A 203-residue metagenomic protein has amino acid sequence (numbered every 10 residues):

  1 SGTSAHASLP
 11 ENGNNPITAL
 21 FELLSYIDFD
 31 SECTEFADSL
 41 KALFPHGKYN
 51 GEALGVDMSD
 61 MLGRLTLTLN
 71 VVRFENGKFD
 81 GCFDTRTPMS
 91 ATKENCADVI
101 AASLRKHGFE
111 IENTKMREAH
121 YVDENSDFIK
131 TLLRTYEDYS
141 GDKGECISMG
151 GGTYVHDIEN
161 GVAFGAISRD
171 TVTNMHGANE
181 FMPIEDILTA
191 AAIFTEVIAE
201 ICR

Functional and structural regions predicted by a protein language model:
S1-S4, D80, E110-K115, T171-A178: A short small-residue
S1-S90: Midchain, well-structured core segments that form catalytic/ion-binding scaffolds
E11-E22, R64, A91, N95 (+5 more regions): Conserved active-site and cofactor/substrate-binding residues in soluble primary-metabolism enzymes
T18-E22, Y26, N95-A102, T131-R134 (+1 more regions): Long, highly charged amphipathic alpha-helices
I27-S31, A102-F109, I201: A common structural junction motif
F29-T34, V172-M175, R203: Phosphate-handling active-site elements
F74, F79-I147, G151: Substrate-recognition/cap regions that form aromatic- and gly/pro-loop-enriched pockets for small-molecule ligands
E75, L133-Y136, S140-I201: Zn-dependent metallopeptidase/amidohydrolase metal-coordination segment
